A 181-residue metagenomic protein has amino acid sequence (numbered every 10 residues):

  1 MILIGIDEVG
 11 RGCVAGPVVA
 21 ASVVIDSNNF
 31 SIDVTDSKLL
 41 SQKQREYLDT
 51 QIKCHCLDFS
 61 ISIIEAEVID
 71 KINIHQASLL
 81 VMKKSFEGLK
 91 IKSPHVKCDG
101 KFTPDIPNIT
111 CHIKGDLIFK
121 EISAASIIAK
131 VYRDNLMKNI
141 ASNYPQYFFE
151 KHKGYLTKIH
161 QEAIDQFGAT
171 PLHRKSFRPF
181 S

Functional and structural regions predicted by a protein language model:
M1-S181: RNase H-like, Mg2+-dependent phosphodiesterase core, and more generally RNA phosphate-backbone-engaging helix-loop
